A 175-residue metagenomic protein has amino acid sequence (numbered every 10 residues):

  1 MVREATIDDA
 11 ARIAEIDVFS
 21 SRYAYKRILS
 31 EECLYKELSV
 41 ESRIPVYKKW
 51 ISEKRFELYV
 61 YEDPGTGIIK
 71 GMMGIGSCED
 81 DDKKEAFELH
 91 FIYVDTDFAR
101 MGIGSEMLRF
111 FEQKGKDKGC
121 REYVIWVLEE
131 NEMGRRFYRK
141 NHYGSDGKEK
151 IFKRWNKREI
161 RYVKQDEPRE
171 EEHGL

Functional and structural regions predicted by a protein language model:
E4-D8, E15-L29, C33-D97, L108-F110 (+3 more regions): Acetyl-CoA-dependent GNAT
Y59, A86-F87, R121-L175: C-terminal "cap" of GNAT-fold acetyltransferases
D95-D97, M101, E129-E130: Active-site acidic-Proline motif in GNAT/NAT acetyltransferases
A99, K116, R139: Short polybasic/polar patches that bind polyanions
S105: Residues forming the Rossmann-fold NAD(P)(H) cofactor-binding site
L108, G115-W126: Conserved GNAT acetyl-CoA-binding A-motif
